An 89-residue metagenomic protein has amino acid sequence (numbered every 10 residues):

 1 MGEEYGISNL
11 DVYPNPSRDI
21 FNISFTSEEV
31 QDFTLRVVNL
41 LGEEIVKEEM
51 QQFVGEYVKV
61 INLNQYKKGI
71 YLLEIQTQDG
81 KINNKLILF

Functional and structural regions predicted by a protein language model:
E3-Y13, S17-F89: C-terminal outer-membrane/trafficking sorting elements
